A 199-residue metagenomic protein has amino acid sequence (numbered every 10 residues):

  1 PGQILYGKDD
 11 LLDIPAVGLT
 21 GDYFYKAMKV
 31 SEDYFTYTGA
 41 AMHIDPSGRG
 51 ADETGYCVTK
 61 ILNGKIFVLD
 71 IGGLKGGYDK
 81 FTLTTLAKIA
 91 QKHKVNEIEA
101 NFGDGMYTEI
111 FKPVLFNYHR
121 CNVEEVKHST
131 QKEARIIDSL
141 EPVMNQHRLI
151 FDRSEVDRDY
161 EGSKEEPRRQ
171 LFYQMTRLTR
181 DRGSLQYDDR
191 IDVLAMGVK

Functional and structural regions predicted by a protein language model:
P1, L140, V193: A residue-level signal for conserved active-site and pocket-lining positions in enzyme catalytic cores
P1-I44: ATPase catalytic-site recognition across NTP-hydrolyzing enzymes
Y34-I61, V193: Gly/Thr-rich phosphate-binding beta-strand-loop-beta motif of the actin/hexokinase/Hsp70
A41, D152, M196-K199: Localized chelating/binding microdomains that coordinate divalent metal ions or stabilize phosphate-bearing
P46, A100, D189-R190: Generic detector of well-ordered alpha-helical packing
C57-L178: Mg2+-dependent endonuclease catalytic cores in nucleic-acid-processing enzymes, primarily RNase H-like
T176-K199: Charge-patterned, long linear interaction tracts outside catalytic cores
